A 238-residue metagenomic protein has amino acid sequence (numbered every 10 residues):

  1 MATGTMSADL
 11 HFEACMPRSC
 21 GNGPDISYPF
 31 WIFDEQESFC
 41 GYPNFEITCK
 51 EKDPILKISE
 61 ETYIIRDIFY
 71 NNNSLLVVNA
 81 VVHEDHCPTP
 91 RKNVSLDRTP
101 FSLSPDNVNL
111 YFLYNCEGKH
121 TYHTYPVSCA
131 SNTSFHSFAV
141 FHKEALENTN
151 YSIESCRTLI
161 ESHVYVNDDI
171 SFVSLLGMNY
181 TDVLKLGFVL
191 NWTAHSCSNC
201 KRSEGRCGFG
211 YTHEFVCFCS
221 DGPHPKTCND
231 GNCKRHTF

Functional and structural regions predicted by a protein language model:
M1-F238: Extracellular/lumenal glycoprotein segments
